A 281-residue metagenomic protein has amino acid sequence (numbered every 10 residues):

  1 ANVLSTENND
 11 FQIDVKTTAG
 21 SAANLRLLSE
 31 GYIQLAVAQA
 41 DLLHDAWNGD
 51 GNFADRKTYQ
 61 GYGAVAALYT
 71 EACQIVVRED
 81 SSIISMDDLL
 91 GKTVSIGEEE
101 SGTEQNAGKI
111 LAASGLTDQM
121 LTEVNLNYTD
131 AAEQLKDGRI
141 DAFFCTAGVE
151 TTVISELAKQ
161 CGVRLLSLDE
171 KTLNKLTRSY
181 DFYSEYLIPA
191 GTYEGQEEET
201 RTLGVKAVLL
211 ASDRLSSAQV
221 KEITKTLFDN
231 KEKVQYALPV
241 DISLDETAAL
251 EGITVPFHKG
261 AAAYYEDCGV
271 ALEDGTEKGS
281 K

Functional and structural regions predicted by a protein language model:
A1-E7, F11-Q12, T70-D137, E251 (+2 more regions): Bilobed "Venus flytrap"/periplasmic-binding protein-like clamshell domains and structurally analogous long
A1-L90, S95-E98: Short, glycine-/small- and polar/acidic-enriched structural segments that line small-molecule recognition paths
N2-N9, S29-I33, N48, V94 (+6 more regions): Sec-exported extracytoplasmic/periplasmic mature domains
V15-T17, E123-N125, D274: A structural preference for short, hydrophobic beta-strand core positions in alpha/beta folds
N24-L25, D45-W47, I84-S85, E104-Q105 (+2 more regions): Extracytoplasmic/secreted cell-surface and envelope-processing proteins
A40, D50-N52, S81, D118-L210 (+1 more regions): Pocket-lining segment of extracytoplasmic ligand-binding domains
G91-K109, Y180-P256: Ligand-binding clefts/hinges and TM-proximal coupling segments of bilobed small-molecule sensing domains
L126, D130, D137, A147-L165 (+2 more regions): An extracytoplasmic/periplasmic, membrane-proximal ligand-sensing/linker region
